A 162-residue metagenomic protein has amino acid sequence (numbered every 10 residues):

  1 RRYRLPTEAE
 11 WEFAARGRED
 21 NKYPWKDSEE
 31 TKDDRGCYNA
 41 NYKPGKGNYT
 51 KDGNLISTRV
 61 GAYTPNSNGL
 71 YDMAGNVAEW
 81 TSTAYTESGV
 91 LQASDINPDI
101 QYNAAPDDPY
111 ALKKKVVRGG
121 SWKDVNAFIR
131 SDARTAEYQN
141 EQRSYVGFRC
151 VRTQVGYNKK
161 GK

Functional and structural regions predicted by a protein language model:
R1-D132, K159-K162: Functional-site microenvironments in short loops/helix caps that host divalent-cation chemistry
Q92, Q101, Q139-Q142, Q154: Residue-identity detector for glutamine
V125, A136-N140, S144-V146: Repeated polar recognition positions within modular binding domains
S144-N158: Short, structured beta-strand segments at or near domain termini in extracellular proteins/domains
